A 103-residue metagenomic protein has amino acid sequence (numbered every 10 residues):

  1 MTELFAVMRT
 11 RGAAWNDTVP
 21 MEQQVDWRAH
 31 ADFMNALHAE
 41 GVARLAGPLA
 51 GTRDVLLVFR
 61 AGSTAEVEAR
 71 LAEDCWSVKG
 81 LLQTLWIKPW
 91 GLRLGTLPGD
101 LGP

Functional and structural regions predicted by a protein language model:
M1-P103: Conserved, structured core segments of small domains
